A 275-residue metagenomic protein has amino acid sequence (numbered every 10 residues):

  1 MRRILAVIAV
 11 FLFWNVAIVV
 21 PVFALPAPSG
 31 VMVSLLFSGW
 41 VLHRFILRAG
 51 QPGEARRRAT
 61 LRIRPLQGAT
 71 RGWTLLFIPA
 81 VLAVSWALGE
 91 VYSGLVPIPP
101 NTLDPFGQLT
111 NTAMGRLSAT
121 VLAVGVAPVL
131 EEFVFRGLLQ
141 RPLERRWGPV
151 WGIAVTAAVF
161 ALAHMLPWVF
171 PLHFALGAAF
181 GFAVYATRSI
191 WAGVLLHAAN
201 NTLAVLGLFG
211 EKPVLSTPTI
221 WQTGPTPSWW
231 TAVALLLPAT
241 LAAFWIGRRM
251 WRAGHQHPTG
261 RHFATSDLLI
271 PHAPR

Functional and structural regions predicted by a protein language model:
I4-A9, M32, R71-L76, L117 (+6 more regions): Hydrophobic alpha-helical transmembrane segments
I4-E54, W73: Alpha-helical transmembrane segments in multi-pass membrane proteins
F11-V19, L35-F45, I78-E90, W229-A253: Hydrophobic core of alpha-helical transmembrane segments in multi-pass integral membrane proteins
V16-V20, A157, V169-P225: Functionally important transmembrane alpha-helices
P21-P26, R57-V129, R141, R145 (+3 more regions): Juxtamembrane helix-loop-helix connectors linking adjacent transmembrane helices in multi-pass membrane enzymes
V129-V134, L138-L139, L166, A199-L203: Active-site His/Glu-centered metal-binding helix of metallohydrolases
L130-V155, F182-S189: Membrane-interface helix/loop boundary segments of multi-pass membrane proteins
A198-R275: C-terminal membrane module of polytopic membrane proteins
